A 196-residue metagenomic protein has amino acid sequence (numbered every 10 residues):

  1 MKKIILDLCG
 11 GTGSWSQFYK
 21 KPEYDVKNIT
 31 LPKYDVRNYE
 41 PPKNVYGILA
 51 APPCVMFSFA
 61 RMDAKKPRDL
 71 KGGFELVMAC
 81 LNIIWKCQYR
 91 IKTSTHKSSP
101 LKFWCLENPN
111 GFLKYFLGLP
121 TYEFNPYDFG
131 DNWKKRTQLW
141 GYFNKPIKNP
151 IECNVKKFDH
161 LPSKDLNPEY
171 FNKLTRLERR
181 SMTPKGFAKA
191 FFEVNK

Functional and structural regions predicted by a protein language model:
M1-K196: Conserved active-site and SAM-binding loop architecture of S-adenosyl-L-methionine-dependent nucleic-acid
